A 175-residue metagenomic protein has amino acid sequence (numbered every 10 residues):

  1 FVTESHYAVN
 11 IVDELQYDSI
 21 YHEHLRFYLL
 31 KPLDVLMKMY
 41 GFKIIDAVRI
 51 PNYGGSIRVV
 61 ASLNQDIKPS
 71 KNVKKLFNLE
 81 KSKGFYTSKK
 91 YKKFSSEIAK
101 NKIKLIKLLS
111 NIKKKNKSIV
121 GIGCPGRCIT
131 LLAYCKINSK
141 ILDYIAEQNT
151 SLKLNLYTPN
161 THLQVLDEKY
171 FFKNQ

Functional and structural regions predicted by a protein language model:
V2-E4, D46-V48, R58-S62, V120-I122: Short beta-strand segments
T3-R26, L30-L33, M37: Short, glycine-/aromatic-enriched active-site segment of Class I SAM-dependent methyltransferases
Y7-N10, N52, D66, P125-I129 (+1 more regions): Short, solvent-exposed loop/turn segments at secondary-structure junctions
V12-Q16, V59, Y157-T158: Short aromatic-enriched loop/helix-cap "lid" or pocket-rim segments at secondary-structure transitions that line
F42-Y53: Conserved S-adenosyl-L-methionine
Y53-N101: Flexible, glycine-/basic-rich loop-and-beta segments that form/coincide with the SAM-dependent methyltransferase
E97-K115: A short, well-structured juxtamembrane/interface segment
S110-Q175: A solvent-exposed beta-alpha-beta segment
